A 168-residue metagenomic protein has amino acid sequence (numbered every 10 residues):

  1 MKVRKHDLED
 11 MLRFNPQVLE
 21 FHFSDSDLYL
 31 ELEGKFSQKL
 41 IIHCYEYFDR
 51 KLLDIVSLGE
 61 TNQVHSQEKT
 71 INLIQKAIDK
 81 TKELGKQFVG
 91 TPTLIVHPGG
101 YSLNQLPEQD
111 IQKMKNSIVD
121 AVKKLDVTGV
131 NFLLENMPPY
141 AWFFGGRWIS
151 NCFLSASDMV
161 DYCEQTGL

Functional and structural regions predicted by a protein language model:
M1-D79, Q165-G167: N-terminal pre-domain/capping segments
G59-L168: Active-site acidic/histidine proton-transfer and metal-coordination neighborhood in alpha/beta enzyme cores
